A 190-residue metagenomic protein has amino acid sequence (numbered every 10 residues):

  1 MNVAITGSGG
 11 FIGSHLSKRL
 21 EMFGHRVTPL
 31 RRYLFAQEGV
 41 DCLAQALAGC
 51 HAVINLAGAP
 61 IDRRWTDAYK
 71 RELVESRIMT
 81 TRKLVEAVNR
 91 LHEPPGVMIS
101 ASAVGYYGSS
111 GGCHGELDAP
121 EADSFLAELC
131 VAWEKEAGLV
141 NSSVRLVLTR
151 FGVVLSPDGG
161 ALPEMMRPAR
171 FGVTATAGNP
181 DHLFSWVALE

Functional and structural regions predicted by a protein language model:
V3-M22: N-terminal Rossmann NAD(P)H-binding glycine-rich loop of SDR-like oxidoreductase domains
L34-K83: NAD(P)H-binding glycine-rich loop region in Rossmannoid oxidoreductase-like domains and their noncatalytic homologs
E72-T80, S124-E128, A132, V187: Glycine-rich NAD(P)-binding loop of the Rossmann-fold in SDR/ketoreductase-type enzymes
R82-S124: Conserved Rossmann-fold NAD(P)-dependent oxidoreductase catalytic core, especially the SDR/UDP-sugar
S102, K135-P157: Conserved beta-loop-beta element that borders a ligand/cofactor-binding pocket
E121-L126, R150-G159, N179-V187: Glycine-rich "substrate-gating" loop/helix at the edge of Rossmann-like oxidoreductase active sites
E164-V187: A conserved pocket-lining segment of Rossmann-fold NAD(P)-dependent short-chain dehydrogenase/reductase
